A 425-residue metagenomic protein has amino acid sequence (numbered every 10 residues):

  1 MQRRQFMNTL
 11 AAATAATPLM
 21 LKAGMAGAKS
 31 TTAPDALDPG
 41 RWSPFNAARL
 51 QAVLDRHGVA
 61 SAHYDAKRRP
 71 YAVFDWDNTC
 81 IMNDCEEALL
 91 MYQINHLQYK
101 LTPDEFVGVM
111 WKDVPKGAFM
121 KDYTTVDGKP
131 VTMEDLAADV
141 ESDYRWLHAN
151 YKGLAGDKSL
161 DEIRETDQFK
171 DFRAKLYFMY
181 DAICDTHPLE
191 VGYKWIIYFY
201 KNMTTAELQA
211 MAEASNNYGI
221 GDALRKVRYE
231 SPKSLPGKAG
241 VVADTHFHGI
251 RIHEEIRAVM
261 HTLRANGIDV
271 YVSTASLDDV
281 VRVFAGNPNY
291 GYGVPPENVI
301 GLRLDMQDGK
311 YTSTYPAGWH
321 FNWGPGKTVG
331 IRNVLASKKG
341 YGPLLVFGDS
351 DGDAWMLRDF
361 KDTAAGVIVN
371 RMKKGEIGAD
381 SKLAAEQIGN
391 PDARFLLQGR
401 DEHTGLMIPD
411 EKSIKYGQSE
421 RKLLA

Functional and structural regions predicted by a protein language model:
M1, M20-A48: C-terminal segment of N-terminal export signals and the immediately downstream linker at the start of the mature
Q5-G27: N-terminal export signals
L10, A33-L37, F45, Y64 (+3 more regions): C-terminal cap/substrate-recognition subdomain and adjoining C-terminal extension of metal-dependent phosphatase-like
A47-R69: Mature N-terminal segment immediately following signal peptide/propeptide cleavage in secreted/periplasmic
D65-R68, C80-P115, M120-V131: Active-site neighborhood of HAD-like aspartate-dependent phosphohydrolases
P70-W76: Short, hydrophobic/glycine-enriched beta-strand segments
V109-T204: Low-complexity, serine/threonine/proline-enriched polar segments
